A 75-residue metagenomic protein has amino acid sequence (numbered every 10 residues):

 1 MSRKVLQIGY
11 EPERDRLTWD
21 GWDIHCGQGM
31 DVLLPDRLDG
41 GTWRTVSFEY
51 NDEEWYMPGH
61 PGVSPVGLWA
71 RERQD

Functional and structural regions predicted by a protein language model:
M1-D23: Mixed-charge, Lys/Arg-rich low-complexity intrinsically disordered regions
L6-Y10, P35, F48: Assembly/interface hotspot detector across virion components, adhesins/toxins, and nucleic-acid enzymes
I8, M30-V32, A70: Generic structural hydrophobic/aromatic packing signal, biased to beta-strands
P12, D20-G21, C26, V66-L68 (+1 more regions): N-terminal low-complexity, intrinsically disordered segments
W19, V32, Y56-P58: Short hydrophobic/aromatic-rich beta-strand segments that constitute the beta-sheet cores of beta-sandwich/beta-barrel
G21-L38: Short coil-to-beta transition motif at edge beta-strands of beta-rich domains
G40-D75: Short, compact, well-ordered microdomains
